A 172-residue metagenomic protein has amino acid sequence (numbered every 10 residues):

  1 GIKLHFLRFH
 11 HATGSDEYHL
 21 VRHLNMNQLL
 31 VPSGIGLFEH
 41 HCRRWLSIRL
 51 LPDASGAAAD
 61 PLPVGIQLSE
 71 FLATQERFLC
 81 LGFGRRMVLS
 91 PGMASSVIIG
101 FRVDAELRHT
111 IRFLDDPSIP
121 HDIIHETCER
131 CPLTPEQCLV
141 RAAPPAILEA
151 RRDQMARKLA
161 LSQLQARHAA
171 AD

Functional and structural regions predicted by a protein language model:
G1-D172: Active-site hotspot residues in diverse enzymes, especially metal/ion-binding acidic/histidine motifs
